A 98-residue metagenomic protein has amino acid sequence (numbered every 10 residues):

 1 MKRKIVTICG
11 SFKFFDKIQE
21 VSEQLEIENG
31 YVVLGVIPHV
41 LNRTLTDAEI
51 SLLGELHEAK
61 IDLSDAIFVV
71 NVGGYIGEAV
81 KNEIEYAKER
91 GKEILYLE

Functional and structural regions predicted by a protein language model:
M1-E98: Conserved catalytic or regulatory cores that recognize and/or transform ribose-phosphate-containing ligands
